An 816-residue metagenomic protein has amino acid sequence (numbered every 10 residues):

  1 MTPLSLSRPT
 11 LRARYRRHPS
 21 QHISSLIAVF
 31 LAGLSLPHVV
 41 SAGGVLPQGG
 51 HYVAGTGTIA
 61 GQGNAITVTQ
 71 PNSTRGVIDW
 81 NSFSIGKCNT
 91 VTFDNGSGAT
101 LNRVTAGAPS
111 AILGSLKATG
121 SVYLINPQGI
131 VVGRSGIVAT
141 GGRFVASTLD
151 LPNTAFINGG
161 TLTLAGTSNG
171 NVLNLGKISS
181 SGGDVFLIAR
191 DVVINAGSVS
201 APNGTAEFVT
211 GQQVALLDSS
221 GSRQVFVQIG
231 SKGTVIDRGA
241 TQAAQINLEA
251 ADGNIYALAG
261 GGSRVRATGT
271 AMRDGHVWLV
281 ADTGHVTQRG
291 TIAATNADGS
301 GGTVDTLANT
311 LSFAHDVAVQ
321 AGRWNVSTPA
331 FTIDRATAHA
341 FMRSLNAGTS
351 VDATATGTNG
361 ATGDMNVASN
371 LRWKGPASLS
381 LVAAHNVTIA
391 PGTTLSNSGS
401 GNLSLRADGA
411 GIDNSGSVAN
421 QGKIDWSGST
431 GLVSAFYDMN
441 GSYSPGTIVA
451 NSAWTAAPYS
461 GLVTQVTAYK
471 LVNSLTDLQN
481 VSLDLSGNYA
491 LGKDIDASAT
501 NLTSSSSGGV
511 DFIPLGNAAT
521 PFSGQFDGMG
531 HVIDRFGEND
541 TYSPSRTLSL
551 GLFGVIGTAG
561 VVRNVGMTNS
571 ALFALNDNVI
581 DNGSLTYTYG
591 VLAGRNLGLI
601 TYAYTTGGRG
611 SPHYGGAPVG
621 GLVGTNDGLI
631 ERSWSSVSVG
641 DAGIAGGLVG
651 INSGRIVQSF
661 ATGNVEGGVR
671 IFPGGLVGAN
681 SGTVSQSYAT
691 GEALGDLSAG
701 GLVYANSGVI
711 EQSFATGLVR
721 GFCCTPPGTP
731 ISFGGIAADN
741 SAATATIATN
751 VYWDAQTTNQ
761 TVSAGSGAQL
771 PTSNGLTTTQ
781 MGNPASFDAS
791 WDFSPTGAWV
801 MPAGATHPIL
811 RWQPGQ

Functional and structural regions predicted by a protein language model:
T2-Y469, L475, N480-L483: Extracellular and secretory-pathway beta-repeat/beta-biased strand scaffolds
A330-Q816: Surface-exposed repetitive/solenoidal architectures
